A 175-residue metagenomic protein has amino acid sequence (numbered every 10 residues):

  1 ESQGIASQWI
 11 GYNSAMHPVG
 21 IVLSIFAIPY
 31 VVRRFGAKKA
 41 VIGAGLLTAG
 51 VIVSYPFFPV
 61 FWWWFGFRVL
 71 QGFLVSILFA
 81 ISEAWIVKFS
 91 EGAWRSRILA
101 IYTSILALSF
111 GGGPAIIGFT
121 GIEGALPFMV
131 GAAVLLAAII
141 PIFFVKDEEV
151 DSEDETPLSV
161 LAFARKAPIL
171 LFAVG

Functional and structural regions predicted by a protein language model:
P18-V19, A107-L108: Short hydrophobic/small-residue motifs within alpha-helical transmembrane segments of multi-pass transporter-like
S24-G36, G121: Helix-to-loop junctions at the C-terminal end of transmembrane segments in multipass secondary transporters
G36, F57-W62: Helix-breaking motifs and short loop linkers at transmembrane-helix boundaries and internal kinks in secondary membrane
K39-V53: Structural signature of the two symmetry-related core transmembrane helices
W62-L70: Paired small-residue
V69-S104: Cytoplasmic helix-loop-helix junction between adjacent transmembrane helices in 12-TM secondary transporters
A132-E153: C-terminal membrane-cytosol helix-exit motif in multi-pass small-molecule transporters
D147-G175: Juxtamembrane intracellular "pre-TM" segments in multi-pass secondary transporters
